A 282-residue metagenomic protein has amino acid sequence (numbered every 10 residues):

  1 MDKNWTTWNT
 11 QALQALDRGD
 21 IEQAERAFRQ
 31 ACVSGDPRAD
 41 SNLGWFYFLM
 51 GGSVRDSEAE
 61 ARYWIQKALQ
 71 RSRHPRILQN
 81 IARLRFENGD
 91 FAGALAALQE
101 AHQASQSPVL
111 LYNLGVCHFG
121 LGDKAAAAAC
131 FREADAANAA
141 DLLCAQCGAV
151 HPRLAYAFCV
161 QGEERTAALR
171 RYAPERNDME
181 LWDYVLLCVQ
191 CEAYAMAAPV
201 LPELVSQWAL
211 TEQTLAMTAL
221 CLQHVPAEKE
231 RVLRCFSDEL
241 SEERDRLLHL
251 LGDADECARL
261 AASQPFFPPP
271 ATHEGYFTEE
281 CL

Functional and structural regions predicted by a protein language model:
M1-W5, C144-C147, E180, R231-L282: Terminal, low-structured helical/coil segments at or just beyond the last alpha-helical repeat
D2-L16, S41-W45, Q79-N80, Y112 (+3 more regions): Alpha-helical tetratricopeptide repeat
K3, G35-P37, M50, S72-R73 (+5 more regions): Short helix-capping/linker turns of helical repeat alpha-solenoids
K3-S34, F48-G52, E180-D183, L187-C188: Alpha-helical segment of the N-proximal tetratricopeptide repeat
T6, R38-D40, R76-I77, V109 (+4 more regions): Start-of-helix register in tetratricopeptide repeats
L13, W45, L49-G52, R83 (+4 more regions): Residue-level recognition of tetratricopeptide repeat
D17-A27, G51-K67, N88-E100, L121-E133 (+3 more regions): Structural signature of tandem alpha-helical TPR/SEL1-like repeats, specifically the intra-repeat loop/turn
R29-V33, Q66-Q70, Q99-Q103, R132-A136 (+2 more regions): Conserved structural position within tetratricopeptide repeats
